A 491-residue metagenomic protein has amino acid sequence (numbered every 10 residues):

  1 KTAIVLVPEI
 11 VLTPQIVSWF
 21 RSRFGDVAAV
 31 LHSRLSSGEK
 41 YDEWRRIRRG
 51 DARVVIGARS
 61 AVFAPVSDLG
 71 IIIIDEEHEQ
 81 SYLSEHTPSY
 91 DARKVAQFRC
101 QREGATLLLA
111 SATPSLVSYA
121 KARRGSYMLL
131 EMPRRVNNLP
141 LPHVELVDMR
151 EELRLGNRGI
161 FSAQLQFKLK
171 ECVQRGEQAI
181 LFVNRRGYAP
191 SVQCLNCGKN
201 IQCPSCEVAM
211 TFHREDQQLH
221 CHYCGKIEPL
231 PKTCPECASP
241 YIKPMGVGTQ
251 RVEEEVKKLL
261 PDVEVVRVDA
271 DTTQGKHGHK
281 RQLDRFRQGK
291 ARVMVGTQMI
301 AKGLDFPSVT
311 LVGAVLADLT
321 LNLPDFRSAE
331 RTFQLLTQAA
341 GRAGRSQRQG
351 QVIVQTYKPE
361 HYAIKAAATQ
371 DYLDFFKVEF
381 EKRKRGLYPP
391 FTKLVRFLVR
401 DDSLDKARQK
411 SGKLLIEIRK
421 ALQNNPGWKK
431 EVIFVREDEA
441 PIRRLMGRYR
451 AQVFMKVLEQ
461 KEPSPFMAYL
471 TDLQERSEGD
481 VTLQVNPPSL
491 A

Functional and structural regions predicted by a protein language model:
K1-R408, I416, Q452-V453, Q460-K461 (+1 more regions): Inter-lobe coupling/hinge segments of SF2-like helicase ATPases
I180, Q423, G427, I442: Auxiliary alpha/beta "docking" domains used to position bulky ligands
L373, A407-V435: Short amphipathic alpha-helix segments
F375-K384, G427-P441: Short amphipathic beta-strand starts and helix->beta connectors
R400, L404-S411, L422, R436-A451 (+1 more regions): Arginine-glycine-biased low-complexity disordered regions
K410-I416, S464-L473: Short amphipathic alpha-helices in soluble, non-transmembrane regions that often serve as interface/regulatory elements
I433-M446, T482-A491: Short proline/glycine- and acidic-rich turn/helix-capping motifs at secondary-structure junctions
Q460, M467-A491: Generic C-terminus detector
